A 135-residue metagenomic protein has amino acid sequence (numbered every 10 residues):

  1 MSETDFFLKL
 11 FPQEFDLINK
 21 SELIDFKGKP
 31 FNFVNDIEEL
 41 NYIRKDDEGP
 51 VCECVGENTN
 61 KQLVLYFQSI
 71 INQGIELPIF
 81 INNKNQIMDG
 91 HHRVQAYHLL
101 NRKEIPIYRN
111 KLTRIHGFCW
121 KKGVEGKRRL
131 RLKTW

Functional and structural regions predicted by a protein language model:
M1-K84, M88, H92-K111, F118-W135: Short, charged/polar connector segments at secondary-structure boundaries
